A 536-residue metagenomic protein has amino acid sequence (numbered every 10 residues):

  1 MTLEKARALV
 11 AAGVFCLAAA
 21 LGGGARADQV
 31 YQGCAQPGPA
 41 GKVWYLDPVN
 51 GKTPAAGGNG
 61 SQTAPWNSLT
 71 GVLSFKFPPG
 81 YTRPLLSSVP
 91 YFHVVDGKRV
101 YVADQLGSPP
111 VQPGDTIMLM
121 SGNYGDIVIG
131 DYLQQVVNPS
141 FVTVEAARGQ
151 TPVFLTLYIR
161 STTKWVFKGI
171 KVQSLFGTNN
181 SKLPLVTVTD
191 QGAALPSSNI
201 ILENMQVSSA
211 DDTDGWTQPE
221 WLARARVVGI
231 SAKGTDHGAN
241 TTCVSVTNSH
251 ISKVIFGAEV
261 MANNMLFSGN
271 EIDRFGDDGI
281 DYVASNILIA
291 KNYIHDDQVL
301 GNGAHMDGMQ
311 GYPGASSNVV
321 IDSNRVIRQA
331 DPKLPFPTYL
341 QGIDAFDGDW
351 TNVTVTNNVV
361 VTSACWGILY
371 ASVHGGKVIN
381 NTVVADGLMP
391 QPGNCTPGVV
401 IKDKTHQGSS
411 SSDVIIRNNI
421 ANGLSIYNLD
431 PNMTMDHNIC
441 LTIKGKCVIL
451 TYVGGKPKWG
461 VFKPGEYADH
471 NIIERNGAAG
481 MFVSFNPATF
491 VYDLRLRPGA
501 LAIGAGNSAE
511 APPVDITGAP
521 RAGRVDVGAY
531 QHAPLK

Functional and structural regions predicted by a protein language model:
A27-R99, N123, M481-S484, A488: Right-handed parallel beta-helix/beta-solenoid
D28-P37, S68, R83-Q112, K456-K458 (+2 more regions): Surface beta-loop-beta hairpin patches that serve as ligand-binding interfaces in beta-rich domains
K42, D115, G125, S140-V142 (+22 more regions): The right-handed parallel beta-helix/beta-solenoid scaffold, focusing on the short coil/turn and N-cap positions
R99-M118, Y124-T143, G149-I200, L222-A239 (+1 more regions): Extracellular beta-strand-rich solenoid/capping regions of secreted or surface-exposed proteins that bind or remodel
Y124-G125, Q150-L155, Q173-S174, T178-N179 (+19 more regions): Extracellular beta-strand scaffolds
I127-V128, S323, D347-D493: Predominantly extracellular beta-rich ligand-binding scaffolds that present long acidic/polar faces for carbohydrate
I129-Y132, V153-L157, N179-A193, G215-T241 (+7 more regions): Extracellular beta-strand/beta-solenoid scaffold signature
